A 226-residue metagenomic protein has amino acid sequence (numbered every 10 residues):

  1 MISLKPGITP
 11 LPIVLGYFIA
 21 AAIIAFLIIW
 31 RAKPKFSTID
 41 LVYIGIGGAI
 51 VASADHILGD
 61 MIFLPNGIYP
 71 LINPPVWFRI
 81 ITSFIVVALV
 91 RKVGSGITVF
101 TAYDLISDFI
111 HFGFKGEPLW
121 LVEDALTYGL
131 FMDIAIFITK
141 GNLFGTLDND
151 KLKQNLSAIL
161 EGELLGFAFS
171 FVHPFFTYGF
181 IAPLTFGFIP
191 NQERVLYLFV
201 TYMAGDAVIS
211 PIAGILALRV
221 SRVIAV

Functional and structural regions predicted by a protein language model:
M1-A20, F63-P65, L119-V122, N142-V226: Membrane-embedded alpha-helical hairpins and interfacial helices in multi-pass inner-membrane proteins
I2-V86: Hydrophobic transmembrane alpha-helices
A25-I29, G129-N149: Alpha-helical transmembrane segments in multipass membrane proteins, preferentially the mid-helix core
P34-K35, I85-V99: Membrane-helix interface "capping/anchor" motifs
L41-I46, W77, I81, G94-T101 (+4 more regions): Hydrophobic alpha-helical transmembrane segments
G48-I57, T101-F112, G166-F176: Aromatic-anchored segments of alpha-helical transmembrane domains
I62-G67, D104-I134: Interfacial aromatic-anchored transmembrane helix boundaries in multi-pass membrane proteins
V87, Y128-F137, G214, L218: Hydrophobic transmembrane alpha-helices
